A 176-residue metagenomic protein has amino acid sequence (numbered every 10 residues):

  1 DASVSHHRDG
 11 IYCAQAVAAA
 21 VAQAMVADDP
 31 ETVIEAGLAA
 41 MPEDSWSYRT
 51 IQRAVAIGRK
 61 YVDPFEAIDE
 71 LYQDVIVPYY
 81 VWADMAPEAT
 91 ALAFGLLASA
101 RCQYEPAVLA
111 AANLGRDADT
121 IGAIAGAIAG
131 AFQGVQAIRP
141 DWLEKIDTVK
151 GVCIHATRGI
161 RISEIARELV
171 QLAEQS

Functional and structural regions predicted by a protein language model:
D1, A36, A40, K145: Short acidic/histidine-centered micro-motifs embedded in hydrophobic/aromatic stretches that mark compact functional
D1, A67-P78, Q103-A110: Glycine/charged-rich beta-loop-alpha catalytic/anionic-binding loops adjacent to active sites
S3-V26, E88-A173: Catalytic phosphate/nucleotide-handling subdomain of diverse soluble enzymes
A27-A98, L169-S176: A cyclin-like helical interaction fold
